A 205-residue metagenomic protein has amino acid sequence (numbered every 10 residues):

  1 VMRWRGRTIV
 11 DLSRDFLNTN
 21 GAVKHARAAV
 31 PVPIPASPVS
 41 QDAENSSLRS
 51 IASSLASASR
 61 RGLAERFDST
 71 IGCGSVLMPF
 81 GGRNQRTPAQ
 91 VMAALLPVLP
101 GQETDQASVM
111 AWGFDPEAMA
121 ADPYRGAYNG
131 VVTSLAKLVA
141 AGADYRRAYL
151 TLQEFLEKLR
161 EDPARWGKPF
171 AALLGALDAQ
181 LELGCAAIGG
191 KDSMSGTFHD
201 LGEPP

Functional and structural regions predicted by a protein language model:
V1-P205: Glycine/proline-enriched, intrinsically flexible loops and inter-domain linkers
